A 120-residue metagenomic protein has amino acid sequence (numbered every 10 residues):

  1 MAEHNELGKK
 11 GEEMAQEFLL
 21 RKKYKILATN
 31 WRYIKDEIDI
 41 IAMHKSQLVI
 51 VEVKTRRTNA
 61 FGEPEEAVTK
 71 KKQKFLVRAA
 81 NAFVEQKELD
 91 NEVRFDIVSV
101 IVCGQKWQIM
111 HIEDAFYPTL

Functional and structural regions predicted by a protein language model:
M1-T29: Acidic-basic catalytic patches of nuclease active cores, encompassing PD-(D/E)XK and other metal-cofactor nuclease
E12, E37-D39, E52, K72 (+1 more regions): Acidic active-site catalytic centers that drive phospho-/nucleotidyl reactions and related ester hydrolyses
L19, I38-A60, V68, L76: Conserved catalytic cores of phosphodiester-cleaving nucleases, focusing on short active-site segments
W31-Y33, T55, S99: Short, glycine/acidic-enriched loop or turn micro-motifs at the edges of active sites
Y33-D36, Q105: Short acidic/glycine-enriched loop/turn segments that link adjacent beta-strands
F61-E92: Mid-chain, well-packed structural core segment of small domains
Q86-L120: Domain-level recognition of nuclease-like catalytic cores that cleave nucleotide substrates
